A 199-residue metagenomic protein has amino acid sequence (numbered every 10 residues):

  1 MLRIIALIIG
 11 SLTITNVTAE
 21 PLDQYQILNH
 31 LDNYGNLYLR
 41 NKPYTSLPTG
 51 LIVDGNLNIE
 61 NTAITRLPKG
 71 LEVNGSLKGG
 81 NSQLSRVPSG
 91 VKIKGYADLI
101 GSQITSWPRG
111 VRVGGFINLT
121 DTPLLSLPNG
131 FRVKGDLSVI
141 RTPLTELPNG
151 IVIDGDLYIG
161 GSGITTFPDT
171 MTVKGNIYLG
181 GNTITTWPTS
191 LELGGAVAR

Functional and structural regions predicted by a protein language model:
L2-L57, L191-G194, R199: N-terminal capping/linker segments that flank leucine-rich repeat
I5-G10, T15, K94, T105 (+3 more regions): Residues marking helix boundaries in flexible regions
T45-L47, T65-L67, S85-V87, W107 (+4 more regions): Canonical leucine-rich repeat
L57-Q103: Mid-chain, structured segments of secreted extracytoplasmic proteins
Y158-R199: Leucine-rich solenoid repeat scaffolds
